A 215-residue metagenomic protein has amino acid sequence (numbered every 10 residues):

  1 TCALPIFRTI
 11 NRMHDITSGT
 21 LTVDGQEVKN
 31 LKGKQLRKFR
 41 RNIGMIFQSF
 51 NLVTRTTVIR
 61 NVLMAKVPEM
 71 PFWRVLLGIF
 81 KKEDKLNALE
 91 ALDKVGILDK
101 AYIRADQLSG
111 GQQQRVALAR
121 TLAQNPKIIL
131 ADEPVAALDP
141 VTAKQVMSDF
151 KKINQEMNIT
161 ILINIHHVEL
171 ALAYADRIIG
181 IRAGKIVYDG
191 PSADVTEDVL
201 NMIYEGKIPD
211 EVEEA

Functional and structural regions predicted by a protein language model:
T1-L4: Short, small-residue-biased leader/transition segments that mark boundaries at the very start of proteins
Q26-E27, W73-D99: Conserved ABC ATPase "signature" region
R104-L108, Q112: Conserved ABC ATPase signature
N125: Conserved catalytic motifs of ABC-family nucleotide-binding domains
I129-D132: Catalytic Walker B motif of ABC-type/P-loop ATPase nucleotide-binding domains
P140-T142: Helix N-cap at the start of a conserved alpha-helix in ABC-type nucleotide-binding domains
